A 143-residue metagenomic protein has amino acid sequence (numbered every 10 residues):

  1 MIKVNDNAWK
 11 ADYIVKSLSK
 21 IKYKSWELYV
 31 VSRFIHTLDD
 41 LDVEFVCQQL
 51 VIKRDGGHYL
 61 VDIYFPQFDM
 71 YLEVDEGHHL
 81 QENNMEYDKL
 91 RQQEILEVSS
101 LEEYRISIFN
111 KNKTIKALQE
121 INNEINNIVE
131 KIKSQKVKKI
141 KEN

Functional and structural regions predicted by a protein language model:
M1-N143: Nucleic-acid endo/exonuclease domains
